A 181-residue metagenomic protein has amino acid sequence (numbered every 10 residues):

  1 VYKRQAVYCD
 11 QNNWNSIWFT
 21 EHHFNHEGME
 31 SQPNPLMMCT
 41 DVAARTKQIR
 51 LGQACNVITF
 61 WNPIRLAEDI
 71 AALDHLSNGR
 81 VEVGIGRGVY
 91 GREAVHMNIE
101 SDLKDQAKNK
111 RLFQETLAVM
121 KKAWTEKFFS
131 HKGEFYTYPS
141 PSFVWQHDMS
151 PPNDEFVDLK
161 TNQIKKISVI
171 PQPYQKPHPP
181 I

Functional and structural regions predicted by a protein language model:
K3-R50, Q172, K176-P179: N-terminal beta1-alpha1-beta2 module of alpha/beta enzyme domains
W18, G52, E82-G84: Structural detector of well-ordered beta-strand residues that form the stable sheet scaffold of enzyme domains
E21-H22, G52, I99, K160: Generic signal for short, ordered secondary-structure residues within or immediately flanking folded domains
H22, N56-I58, G86-Y90: Active-site beta-loop-alpha junctions enriched in small/polar residues
H26, G52-W61, L103-K104: The substrate-binding groove and active-site-proximal loops of carbohydrate-active enzymes, especially glycoside
S31-P35, T59, L66: Generic structural signal for well-ordered secondary structure
N62-I181: Internal, glycine-rich beta/alpha segment that forms the wall or movable "lid" of small-molecule/cofactor binding
